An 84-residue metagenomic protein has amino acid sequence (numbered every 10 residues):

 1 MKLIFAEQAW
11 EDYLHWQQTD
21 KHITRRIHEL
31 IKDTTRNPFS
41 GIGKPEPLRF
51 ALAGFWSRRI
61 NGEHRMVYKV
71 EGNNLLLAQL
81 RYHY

Functional and structural regions predicted by a protein language model:
K2, Q8-R25, E29, I42 (+2 more regions): Enriched for short, Lys/Arg-rich terminal
K32-R59: A short, surface-exposed loop/turn module that caps and links secondary-structure elements
